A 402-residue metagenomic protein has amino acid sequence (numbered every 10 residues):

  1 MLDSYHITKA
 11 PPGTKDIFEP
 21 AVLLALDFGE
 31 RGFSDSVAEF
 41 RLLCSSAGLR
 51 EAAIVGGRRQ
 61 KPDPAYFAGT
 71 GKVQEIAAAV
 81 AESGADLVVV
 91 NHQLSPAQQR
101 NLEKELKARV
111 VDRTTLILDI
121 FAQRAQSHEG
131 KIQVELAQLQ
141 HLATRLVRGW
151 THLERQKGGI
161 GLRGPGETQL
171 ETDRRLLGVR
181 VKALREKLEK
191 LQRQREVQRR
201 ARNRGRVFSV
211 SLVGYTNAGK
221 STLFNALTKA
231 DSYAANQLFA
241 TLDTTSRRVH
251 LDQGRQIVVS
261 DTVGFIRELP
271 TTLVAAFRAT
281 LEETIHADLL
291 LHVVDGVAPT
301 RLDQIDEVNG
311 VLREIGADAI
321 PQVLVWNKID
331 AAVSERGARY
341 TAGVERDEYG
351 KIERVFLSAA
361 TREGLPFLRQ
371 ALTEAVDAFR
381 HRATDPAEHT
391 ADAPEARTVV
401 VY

Functional and structural regions predicted by a protein language model:
M1-D27, R41, Q140, T144-A218 (+4 more regions): C-terminal-of-GTPase-core extension/linker across diverse P-loop GTPases
M1-L118: N-terminal accessory targeting/assembly segments
L2-G13, D35-A38, K61-A78, D243-T244 (+2 more regions): Switch II of P-loop NTPase G domains
D27-R31, R59-K61, Q93-P96, T115-L118 (+4 more regions): Conserved nucleotide-binding/hydrolysis micro-motifs of P-loop NTPases
V37-S45, A77-E82, H92-A108, G254-R255 (+1 more regions): Conserved C-terminal guanine-recognition region of P-loop GTPase G domains, centered on the G4
T115-L136: Short alpha-helix plus adjacent loop in nuclease-associated cores
T222-T244, D252-R278, G296: Switch II (G3) loop of P-loop NTPases
